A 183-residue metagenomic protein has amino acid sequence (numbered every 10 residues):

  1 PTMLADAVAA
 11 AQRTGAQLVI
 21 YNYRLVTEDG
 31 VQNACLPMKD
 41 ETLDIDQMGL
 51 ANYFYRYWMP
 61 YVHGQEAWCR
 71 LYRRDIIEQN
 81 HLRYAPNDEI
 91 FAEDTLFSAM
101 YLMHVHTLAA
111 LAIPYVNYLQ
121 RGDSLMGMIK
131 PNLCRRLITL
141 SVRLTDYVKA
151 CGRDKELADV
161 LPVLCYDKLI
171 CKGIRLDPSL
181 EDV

Functional and structural regions predicted by a protein language model:
T2-A112, V116-N132: Donor-binding/catalytic cores of nucleotide-activated saccharide and glycerol-phosphate transferases/polymerases
A110, N117-V183: C-terminal subregions of glycosyltransferases and related glycan-biosynthesis enzymes
